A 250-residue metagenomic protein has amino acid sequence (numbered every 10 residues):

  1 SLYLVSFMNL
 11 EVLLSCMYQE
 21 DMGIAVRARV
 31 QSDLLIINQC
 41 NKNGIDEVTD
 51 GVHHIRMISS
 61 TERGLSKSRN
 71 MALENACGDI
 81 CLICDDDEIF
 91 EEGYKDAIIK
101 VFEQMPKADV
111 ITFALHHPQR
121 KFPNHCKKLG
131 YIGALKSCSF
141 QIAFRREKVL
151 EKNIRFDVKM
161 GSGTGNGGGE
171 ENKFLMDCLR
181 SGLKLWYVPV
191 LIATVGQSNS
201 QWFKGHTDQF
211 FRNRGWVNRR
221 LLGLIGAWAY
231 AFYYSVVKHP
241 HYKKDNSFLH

Functional and structural regions predicted by a protein language model:
S1-L35: N-proximal low-complexity "stem/linker" segments adjacent to membrane-targeting elements
S60-A76: Glycine-rich, basic loop-to-helix element that forms the pyrophosphate-binding segment of sugar-nucleotide handling
C81: Short aromatic/hydrophobic "clamp" motif used to bind/position activated sugar donors
I89, G93-C126: Conserved donor NDP-sugar-binding/catalytic core segment of glycosyltransferases
K159-K173: Acidic donor-binding loop at a coil-to-helix junction in glycosyltransferase catalytic cores that engages
S162-N166, K184-G205, R214-V217: Active-site donor/metal-binding and catalytic loop motifs of nucleotide-sugar-dependent glycosylation enzymes
N172-T194, G223-I225: Catalytic donor-sugar/metal-binding loop of nucleotide-sugar-dependent glycosyltransferases
W202-A227, F248-H250: Catalytic core of nucleotide-sugar-dependent glycosyltransferases
